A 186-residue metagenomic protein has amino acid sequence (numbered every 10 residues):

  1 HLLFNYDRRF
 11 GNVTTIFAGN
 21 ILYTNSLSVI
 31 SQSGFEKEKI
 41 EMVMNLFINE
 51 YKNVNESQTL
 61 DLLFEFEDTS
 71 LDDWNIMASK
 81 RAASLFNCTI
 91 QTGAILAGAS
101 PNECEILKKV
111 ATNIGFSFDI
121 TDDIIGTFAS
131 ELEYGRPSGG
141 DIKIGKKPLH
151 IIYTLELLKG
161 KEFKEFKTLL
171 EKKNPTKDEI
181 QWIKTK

Functional and structural regions predicted by a protein language model:
H1-F163: Mg2+-dependent prenyl diphosphate-binding active-site environment of isoprenoid biosynthetic enzymes
L158, K164-K186: Mobile late-domain/C-terminal helix-loop "cap" segments that border catalytic sites or the cytosolic face
